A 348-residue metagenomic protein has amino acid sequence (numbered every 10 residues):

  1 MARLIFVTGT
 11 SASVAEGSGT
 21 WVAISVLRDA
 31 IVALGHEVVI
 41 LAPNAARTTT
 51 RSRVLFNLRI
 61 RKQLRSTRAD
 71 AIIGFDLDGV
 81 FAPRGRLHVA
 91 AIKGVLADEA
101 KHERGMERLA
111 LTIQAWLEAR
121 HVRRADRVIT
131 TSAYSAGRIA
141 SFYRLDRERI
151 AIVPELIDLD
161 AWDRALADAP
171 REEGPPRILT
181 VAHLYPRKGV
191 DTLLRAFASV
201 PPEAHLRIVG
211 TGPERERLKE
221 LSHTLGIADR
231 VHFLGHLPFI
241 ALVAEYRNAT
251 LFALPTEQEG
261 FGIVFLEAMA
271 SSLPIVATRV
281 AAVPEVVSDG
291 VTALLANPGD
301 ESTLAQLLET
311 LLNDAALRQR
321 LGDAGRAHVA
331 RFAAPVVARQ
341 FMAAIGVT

Functional and structural regions predicted by a protein language model:
V22-V26, P176, T180-S199, P213-K219 (+2 more regions): A conserved mid-protein helix/loop that constitutes part of the nucleotide-sugar donor-binding site
L109-V128, G137: Membrane-proximal helix-turn-helix segments that form the acceptor-binding/catalytic region of lipid-linked
Y134, L156: Carbohydrate-associated surface elements
H236-L237, A244-A249: Short alpha-helical donor nucleotide-sugar binding micro-motif in glycosyltransferases
E257: Aromatic "clamp/platform" in nucleotide-sugar-dependent glycosyltransferases that forms part of the donor/acceptor
P274-A277, V287: Short hydrophobic beta-strand element within catalytic cores of glycosyltransferases and related nucleotide-activated
D289-G290, L294-E301, T310-A315: Conserved acidic donor-binding segment of nucleotide-sugar-dependent glycosyltransferases
T303, T310, L317-R331: A short, well-ordered alpha-helix in the C-terminal region of glycosyltransferases
